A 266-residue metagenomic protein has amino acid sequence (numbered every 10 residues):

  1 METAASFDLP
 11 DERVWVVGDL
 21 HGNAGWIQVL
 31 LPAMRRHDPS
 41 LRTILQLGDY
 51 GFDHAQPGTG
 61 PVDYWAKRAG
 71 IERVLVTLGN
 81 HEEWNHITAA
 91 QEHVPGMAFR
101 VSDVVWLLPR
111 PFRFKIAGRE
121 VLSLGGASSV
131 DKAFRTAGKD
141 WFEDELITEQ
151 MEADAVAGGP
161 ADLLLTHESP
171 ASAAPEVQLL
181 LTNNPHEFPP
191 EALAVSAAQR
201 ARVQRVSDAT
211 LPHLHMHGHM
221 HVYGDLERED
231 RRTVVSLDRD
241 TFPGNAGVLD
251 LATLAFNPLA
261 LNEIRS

Functional and structural regions predicted by a protein language model:
E2, F7-P10, V17, A24-I116: Core catalytic region of metal-dependent phosphoesterases/phosphodiesterases, especially metallo-beta-lactamase-like
D8, K115-A117, D208, H221-S266: Binuclear metal-dependent phosphoesterase catalytic core
V16-G18, I44-D49, R73-H81, L107-P109 (+4 more regions): Active-site neighborhood of phospho(di)ester-bond hydrolases with catalytic His/Asp-centered motifs
H21-G25, G51-Q56, N80-T88, R113-K115 (+5 more regions): Active-site environment of divalent metal-dependent phosphoester hydrolases
I27, P57-G58, D144-E145, V195-Q199: A conditional alpha-helix N-cap/helix-loop micro-motif detector
P61-I71, A198-A209: Catalytic-core regions built around general acid/base machinery
K67, T77-A192: Conserved catalytic scaffold of divalent metal-dependent phosphoesterases
